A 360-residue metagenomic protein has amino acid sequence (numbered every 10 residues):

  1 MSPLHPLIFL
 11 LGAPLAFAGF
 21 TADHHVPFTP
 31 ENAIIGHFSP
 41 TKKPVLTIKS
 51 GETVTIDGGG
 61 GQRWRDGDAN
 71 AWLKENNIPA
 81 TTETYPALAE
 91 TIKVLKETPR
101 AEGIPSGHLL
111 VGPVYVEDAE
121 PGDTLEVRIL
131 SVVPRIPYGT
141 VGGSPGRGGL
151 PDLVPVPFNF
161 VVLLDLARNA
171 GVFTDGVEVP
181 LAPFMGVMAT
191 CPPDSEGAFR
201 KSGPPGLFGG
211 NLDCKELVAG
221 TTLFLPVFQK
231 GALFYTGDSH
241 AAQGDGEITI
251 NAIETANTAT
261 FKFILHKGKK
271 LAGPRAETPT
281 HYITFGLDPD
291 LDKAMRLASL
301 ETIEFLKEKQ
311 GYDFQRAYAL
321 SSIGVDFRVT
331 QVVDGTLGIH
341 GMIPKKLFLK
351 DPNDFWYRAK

Functional and structural regions predicted by a protein language model:
H5-A16: Bacterial N-terminal signal peptides
A18-T21: Boundary at the C-terminal end of the N-terminal hydrophobic targeting segment
P27-A33, S39-T55, G60-G61, G67 (+8 more regions): Alpha/propeptide regions of enzymes that mature by internal proteolysis
G61-L73, V132-G143, G231-A241, Q331-V333: Short, Lys/Arg- and Gly-enriched loop/turn segments at beta-strand edges
R63-E117: Extended, compositionally biased flexible segments
V94-T98, G103-Y115, E126-L217: Intrinsically disordered, low-complexity linker/loop segments enriched in Gly/Pro and charged/polar residues
L181-D292, I303: Conserved mixed alpha/beta catalytic, RNA-binding, or beta-rich assembly cores of soluble enzyme, regulatory
G335-K360: Long, compositionally biased
